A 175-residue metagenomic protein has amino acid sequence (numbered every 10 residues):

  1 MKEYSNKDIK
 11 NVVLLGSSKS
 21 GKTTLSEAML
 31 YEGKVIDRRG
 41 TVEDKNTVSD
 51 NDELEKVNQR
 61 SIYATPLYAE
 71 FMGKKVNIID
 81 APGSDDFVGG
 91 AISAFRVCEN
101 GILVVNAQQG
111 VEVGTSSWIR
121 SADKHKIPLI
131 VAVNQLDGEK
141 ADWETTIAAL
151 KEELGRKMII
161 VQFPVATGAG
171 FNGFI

Functional and structural regions predicted by a protein language model:
M1-V105, V111, I160: P-loop NTPase switch module centered on the Walker A-proximal segment
F87-V88, K140-W143, F171: Alpha-helix N-cap/helix-start motif
F95, N100-V161, V165: Conserved C-terminal guanine-recognition region of P-loop GTPase G domains, centered on the G4
G168: N-terminal cationic and glycine-rich segments that engage phosphates or anionic surfaces
F174-I175: C-terminal end of P-loop GTPase domains and the immediately downstream helical coupling element
